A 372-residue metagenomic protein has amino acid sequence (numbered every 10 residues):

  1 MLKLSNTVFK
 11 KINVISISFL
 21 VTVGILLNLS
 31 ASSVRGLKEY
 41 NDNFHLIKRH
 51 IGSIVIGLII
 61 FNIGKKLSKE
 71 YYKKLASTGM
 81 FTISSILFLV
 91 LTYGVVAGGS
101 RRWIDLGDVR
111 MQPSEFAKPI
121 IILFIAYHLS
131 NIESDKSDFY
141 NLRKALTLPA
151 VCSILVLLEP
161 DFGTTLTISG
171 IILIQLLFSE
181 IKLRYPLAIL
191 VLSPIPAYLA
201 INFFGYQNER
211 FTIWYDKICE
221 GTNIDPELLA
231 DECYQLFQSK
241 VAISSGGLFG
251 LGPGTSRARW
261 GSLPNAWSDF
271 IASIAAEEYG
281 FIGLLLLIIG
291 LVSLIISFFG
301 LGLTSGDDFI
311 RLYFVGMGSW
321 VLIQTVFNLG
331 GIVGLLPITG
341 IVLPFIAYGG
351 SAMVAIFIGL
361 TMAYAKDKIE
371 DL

Functional and structural regions predicted by a protein language model:
M1-I17, I47: N-terminal membrane topogenic signal
M1-K3, N28, V326-L372: A juxtamembrane structural motif centered on a specific transmembrane helix
S16-T22, L26, Y40-D231, S273-V333 (+2 more regions): Hydrophobic alpha-helical transmembrane segments of multi-pass inner membrane proteins, especially in bacterial systems
S30-S33, S256, A347: Short linear Ser/Thr-Pro motifs
S32-S33, I243, G247, V333: Short, small-residue-rich loop/turn micro-motifs
V34-K38: Juxtamembrane/transmembrane-helix boundary motifs at the membrane-water interface
D161-L166, L251-S256, A266-S268, L285 (+2 more regions): Transmembrane helix boundary and interhelical junction motifs in multipass membrane proteins
K217-S268, Y279-G283: TM-adjacent membrane-interface loops and short helices in multi-pass inner/ER membrane proteins
